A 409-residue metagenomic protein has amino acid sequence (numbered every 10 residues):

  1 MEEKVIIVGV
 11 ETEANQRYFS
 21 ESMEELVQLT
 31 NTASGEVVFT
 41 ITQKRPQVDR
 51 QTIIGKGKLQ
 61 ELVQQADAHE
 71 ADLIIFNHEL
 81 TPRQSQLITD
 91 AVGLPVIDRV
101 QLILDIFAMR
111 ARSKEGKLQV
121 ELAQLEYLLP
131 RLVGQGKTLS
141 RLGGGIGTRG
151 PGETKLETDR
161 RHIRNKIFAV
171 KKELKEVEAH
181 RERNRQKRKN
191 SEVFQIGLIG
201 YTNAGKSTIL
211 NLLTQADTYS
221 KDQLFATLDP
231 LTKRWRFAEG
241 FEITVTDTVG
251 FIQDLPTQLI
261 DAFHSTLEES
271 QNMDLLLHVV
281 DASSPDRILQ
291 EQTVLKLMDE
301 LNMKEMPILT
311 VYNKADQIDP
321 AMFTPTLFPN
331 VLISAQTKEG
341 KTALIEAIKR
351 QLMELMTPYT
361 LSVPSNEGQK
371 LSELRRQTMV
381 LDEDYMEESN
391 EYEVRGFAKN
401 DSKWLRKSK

Functional and structural regions predicted by a protein language model:
M1-L104: N-terminal accessory targeting/assembly segments
E3-I7, V133-A204, L210, K296-K409: C-terminal-of-GTPase-core extension/linker across diverse P-loop GTPases
I7-E11, T40-Q43, N77, L277-D281 (+3 more regions): Conserved beta-strand segments of the P-loop GTPase G domain that flank and frequently precede/overlap
E11-N15, R45-Q47, E79-T81, Q101-L104 (+5 more regions): Conserved nucleotide-binding/hydrolysis micro-motifs of P-loop NTPases
S20-E24, Q47-V63, D229, V249-N272 (+1 more regions): Switch II of P-loop NTPase G domains
L29, P82-S85, T89-G93, G240-F241 (+1 more regions): Conserved C-terminal guanine-recognition region of P-loop GTPase G domains, centered on the G4
L102-A123: Short alpha-helix plus adjacent loop in nuclease-associated cores
S191-F194, L213-F241, T257-A262, K296: Switch I (effector-binding) loop of TRAFAC-class P-loop GTPase G-domains
